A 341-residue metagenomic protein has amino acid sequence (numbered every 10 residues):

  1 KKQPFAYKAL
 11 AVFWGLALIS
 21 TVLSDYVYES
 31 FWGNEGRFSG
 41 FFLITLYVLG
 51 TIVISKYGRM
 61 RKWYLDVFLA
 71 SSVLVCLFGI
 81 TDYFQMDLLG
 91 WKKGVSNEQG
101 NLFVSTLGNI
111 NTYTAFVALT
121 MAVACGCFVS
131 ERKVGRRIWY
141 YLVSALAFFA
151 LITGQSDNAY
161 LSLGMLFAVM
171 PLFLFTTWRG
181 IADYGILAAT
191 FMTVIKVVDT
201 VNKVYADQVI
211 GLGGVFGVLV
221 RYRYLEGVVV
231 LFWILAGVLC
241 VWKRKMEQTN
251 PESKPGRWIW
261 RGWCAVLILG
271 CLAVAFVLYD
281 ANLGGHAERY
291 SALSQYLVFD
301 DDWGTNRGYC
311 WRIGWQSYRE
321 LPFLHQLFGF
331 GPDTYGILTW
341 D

Functional and structural regions predicted by a protein language model:
A11-V27, G40-V53, R59-N101, S105-N282: Alpha-helical transmembrane segments of multi-pass inner-membrane proteins
F31-G40: Non-cytosolic membrane-interface motifs at loop->transmembrane helix junctions
V95-N101, L293-Q295, D341: Short glycine/proline- and charge-enriched loop/turn segments that cap or connect secondary-structure elements
N101, K133, R137, S253 (+5 more regions): Coil-to-alpha-helix initiation sites in intrinsically disordered, low-complexity, charged segments
N109, D301, T305-D341: TM-adjacent membrane-interface loops and short helices in multi-pass inner/ER membrane proteins
V277, A281-Y296, D302-R319: Juxtamembrane membrane-water interface segments immediately following transmembrane helices in multi-pass
